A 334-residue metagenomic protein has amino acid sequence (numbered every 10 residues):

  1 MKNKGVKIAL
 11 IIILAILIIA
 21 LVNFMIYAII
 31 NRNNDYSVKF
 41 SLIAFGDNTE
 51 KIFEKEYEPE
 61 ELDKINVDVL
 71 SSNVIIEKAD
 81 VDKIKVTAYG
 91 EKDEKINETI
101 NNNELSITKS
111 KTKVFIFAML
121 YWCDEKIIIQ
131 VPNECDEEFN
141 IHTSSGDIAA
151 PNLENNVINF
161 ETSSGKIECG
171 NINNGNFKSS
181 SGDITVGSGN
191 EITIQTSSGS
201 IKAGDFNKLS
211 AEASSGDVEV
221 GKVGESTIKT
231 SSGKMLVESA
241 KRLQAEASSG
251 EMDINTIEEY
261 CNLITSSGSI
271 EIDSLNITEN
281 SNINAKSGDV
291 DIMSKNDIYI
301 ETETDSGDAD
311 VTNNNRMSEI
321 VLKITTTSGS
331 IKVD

Functional and structural regions predicted by a protein language model:
M1-G5: N-terminal Lys/Arg-rich, disordered targeting/topogenic segments
A9-M25: Hydrophobic membrane-insertion alpha-helices, especially the h-region of bacterial N-terminal signal peptides
I11, Y27, L153, I257-E259: Intrinsically disordered, low-complexity polar segments enriched in Ser/Thr/Pro and acidic
I26-S110, F117-N171, D183-T185, E219 (+3 more regions): Short linear S-[DN]-x-LW-Φ motif typified by the pepsin-like aspartic protease active-site region
D82-K83, K113-F115, N156, G175 (+3 more regions): Short, surface-exposed beta-strand-loop junctions and turns on beta-sheet-rich folds
K83, F139, N159, N176 (+2 more regions): Short, hydrophobic/aromatic-rich segments at coil-to-beta transitions
I116-L120, V311-N314: Flexible, membrane-facing loop/turn or short amphipathic-helix motifs that contact lipid bilayers or gate lipid-binding
I167, I172, S179, I184-D334: Short, surface-exposed interaction patches in beta-rich subdomains that mediate adhesion/assembly near membranes
